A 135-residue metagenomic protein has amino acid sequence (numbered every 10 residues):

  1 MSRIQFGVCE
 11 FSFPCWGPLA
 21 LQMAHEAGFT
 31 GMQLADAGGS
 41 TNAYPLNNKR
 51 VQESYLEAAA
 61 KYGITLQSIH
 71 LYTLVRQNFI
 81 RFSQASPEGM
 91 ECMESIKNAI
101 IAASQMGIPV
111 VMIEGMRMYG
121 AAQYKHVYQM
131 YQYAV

Functional and structural regions predicted by a protein language model:
M1-S2, A20-G28, L46-H70, K97-G107: Acidic (Asp/Glu)-rich catalytic clusters
S2-F6, L21-E26, M32, G38 (+2 more regions): Acidic/histidine-rich catalytic cores of soluble enzymes
I4-E10, M32-L34, L66-L71, V111-I113: Hydrophobic faces of well-ordered beta-strands that scaffold small-molecule active sites in alpha/beta enzyme cores
E10, Y44-P45, G89, Y128: A generic secondary-structure micro-motif detector that highlights 1-2 residue hydrophobic/ambivalent hotspots embedded
F11-W16, A37-G38: Short beta->alpha connector loops
L21, T41-N47, S83, P87: Gly/Pro-rich active-site loop or hairpin
Q33-A60, G115-A122: Glycine-rich, proline-tolerant flexible connector loops at the mouths of alpha/beta enzymes
K61-Y62, R76-V135: Active-site acidic/histidine proton-transfer and metal-coordination neighborhood in alpha/beta enzyme cores
